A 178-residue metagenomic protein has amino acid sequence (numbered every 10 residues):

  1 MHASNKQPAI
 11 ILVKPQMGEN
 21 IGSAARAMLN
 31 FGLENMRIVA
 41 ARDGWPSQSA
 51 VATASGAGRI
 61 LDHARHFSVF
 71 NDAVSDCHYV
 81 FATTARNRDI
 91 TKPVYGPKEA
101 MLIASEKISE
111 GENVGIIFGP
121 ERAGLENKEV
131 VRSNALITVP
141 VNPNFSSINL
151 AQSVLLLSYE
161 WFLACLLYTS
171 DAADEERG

Functional and structural regions predicted by a protein language model:
M1-K14: Mobile, glycine- and charge-enriched loop segments and immediately flanking short secondary-structure elements within
H2, Q48-A123, L167: S-adenosyl-L-methionine/SAH cofactor-binding core of RNA-modifying enzymes
Q16-S23, S146-Q152: Amphipathic alpha-helical repeat scaffolds
M36-A41: Short internal beta-strands
E129-L167: Structured adenosyl-cofactor binding patch, chiefly the S-adenosyl-L-methionine
Y168-E176: Conserved small/polar residues in nucleotide/adenosyl-binding loops
